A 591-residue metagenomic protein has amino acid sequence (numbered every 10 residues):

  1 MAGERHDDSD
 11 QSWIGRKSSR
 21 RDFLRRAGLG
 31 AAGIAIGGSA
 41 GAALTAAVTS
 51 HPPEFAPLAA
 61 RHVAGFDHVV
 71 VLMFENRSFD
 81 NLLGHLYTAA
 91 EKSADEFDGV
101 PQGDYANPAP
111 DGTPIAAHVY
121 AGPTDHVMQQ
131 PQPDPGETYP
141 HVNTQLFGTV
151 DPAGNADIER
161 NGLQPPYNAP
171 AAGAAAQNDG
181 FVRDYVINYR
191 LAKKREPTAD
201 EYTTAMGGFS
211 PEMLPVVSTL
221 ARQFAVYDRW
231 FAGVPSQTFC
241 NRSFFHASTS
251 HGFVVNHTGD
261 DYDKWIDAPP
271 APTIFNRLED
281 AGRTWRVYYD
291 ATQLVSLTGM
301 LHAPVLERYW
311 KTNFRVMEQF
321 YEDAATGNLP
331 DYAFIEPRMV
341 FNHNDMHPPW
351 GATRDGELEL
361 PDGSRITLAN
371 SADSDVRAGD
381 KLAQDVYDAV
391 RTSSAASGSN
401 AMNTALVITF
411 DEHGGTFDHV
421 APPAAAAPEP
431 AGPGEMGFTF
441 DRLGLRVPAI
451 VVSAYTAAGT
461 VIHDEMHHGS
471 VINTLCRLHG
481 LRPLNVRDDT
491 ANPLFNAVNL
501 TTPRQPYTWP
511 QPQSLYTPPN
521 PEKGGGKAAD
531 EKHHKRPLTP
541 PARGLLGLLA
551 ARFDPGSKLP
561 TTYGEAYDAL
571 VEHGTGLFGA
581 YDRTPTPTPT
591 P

Functional and structural regions predicted by a protein language model:
A2-S18, D22-P591: N-terminal pro-sequences and low-complexity stem/linker regions of secreted or lumenal proteins
